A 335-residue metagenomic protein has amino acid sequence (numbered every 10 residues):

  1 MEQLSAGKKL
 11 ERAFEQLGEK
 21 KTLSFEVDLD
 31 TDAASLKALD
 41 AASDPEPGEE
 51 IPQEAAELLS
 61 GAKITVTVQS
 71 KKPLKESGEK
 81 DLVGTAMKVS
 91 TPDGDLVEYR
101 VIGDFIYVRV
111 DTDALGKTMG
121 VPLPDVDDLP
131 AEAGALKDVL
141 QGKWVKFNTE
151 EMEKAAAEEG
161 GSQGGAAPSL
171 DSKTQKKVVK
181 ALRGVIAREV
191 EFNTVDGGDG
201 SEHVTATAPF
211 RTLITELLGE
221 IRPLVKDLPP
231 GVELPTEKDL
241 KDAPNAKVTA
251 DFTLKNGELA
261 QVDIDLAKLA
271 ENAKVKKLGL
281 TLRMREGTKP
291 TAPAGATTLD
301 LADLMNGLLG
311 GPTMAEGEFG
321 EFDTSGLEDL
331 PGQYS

Functional and structural regions predicted by a protein language model:
M1-S335: Subset-of-secretome marker
